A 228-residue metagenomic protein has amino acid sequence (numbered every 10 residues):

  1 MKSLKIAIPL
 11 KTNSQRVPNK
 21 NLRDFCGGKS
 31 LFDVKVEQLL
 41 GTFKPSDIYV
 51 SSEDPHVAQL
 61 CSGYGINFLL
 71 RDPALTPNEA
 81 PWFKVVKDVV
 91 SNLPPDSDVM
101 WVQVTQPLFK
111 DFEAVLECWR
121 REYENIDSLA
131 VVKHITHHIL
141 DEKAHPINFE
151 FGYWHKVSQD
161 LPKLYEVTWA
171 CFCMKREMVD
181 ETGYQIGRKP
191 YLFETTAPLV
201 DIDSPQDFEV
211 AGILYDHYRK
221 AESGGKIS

Functional and structural regions predicted by a protein language model:
M1-P18: N-terminal nucleotide-binding beta1-loop-alpha1 segment
T12, G28, R71-P77, P198-L199: Short, acidic/turn-prone active-site loops that include or flank metal/cofactor- and phosphate-binding residues
D24, V50, W101: Conserved SAM-binding loop
L31-D47: A short, N-terminal amphipathic alpha-helix
G41, P55-M100, L108-K110, A114: Short phosphate-binding loop-to-helix
I48-S52, V131-V132: Short internal beta-strands
V104-A197: Conserved core of the sugar-phosphate nucleotidyltransferase
L199-S228: Hydrophobic helical membrane-anchoring modules
